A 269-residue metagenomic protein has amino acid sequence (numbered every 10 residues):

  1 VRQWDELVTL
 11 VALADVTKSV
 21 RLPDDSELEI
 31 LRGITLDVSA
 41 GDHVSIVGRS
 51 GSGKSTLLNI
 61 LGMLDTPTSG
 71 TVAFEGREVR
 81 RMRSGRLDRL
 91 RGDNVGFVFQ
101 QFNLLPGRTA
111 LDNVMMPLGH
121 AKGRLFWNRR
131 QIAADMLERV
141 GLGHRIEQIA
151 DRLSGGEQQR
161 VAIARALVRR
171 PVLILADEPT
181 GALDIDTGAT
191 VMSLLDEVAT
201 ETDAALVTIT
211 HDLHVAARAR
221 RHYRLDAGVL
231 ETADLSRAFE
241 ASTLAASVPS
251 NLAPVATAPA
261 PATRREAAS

Functional and structural regions predicted by a protein language model:
V1-L7: Short, Lys/Arg-enriched N-terminal segments with co-localized hydrophobic residues within the first ~10-30 amino acids
D5, V20, Q159, D226 (+2 more regions): Residue-level detector of intrinsically disordered/flexible regions characterized by low predicted structural confidence
L10-V11, V16-L225: ABC family nucleotide-binding domain
V229-A258, R264-S269: Conserved beta-strand-loop-alpha-helix hinge in the C-terminal portion of ABC ATPase nucleotide-binding domains
